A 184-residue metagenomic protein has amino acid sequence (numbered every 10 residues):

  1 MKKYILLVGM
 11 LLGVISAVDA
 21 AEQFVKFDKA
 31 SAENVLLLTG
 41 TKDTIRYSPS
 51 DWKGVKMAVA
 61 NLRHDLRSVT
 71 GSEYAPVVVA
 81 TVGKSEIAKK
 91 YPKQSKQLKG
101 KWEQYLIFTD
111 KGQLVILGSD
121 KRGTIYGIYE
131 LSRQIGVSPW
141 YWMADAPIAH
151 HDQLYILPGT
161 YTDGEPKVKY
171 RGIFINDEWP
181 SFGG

Functional and structural regions predicted by a protein language model:
M1-Y4: Positively charged n-region of N-terminal signal peptides that target proteins for export
L7, L11, V18-F108, L154-Y161: Acidic, contiguous N-terminal accessory segments
G13-V14, L131: Single-residue recognition of alpha-helix boundary sites
S16, A88-K89, A144-P147: N-terminal start-of-chain detector that recognizes signal peptides and the immediate post-cleavage beginning
A58-N61, D65, L98-G184: Feature activates predominantly on carbohydrate-active enzymes
